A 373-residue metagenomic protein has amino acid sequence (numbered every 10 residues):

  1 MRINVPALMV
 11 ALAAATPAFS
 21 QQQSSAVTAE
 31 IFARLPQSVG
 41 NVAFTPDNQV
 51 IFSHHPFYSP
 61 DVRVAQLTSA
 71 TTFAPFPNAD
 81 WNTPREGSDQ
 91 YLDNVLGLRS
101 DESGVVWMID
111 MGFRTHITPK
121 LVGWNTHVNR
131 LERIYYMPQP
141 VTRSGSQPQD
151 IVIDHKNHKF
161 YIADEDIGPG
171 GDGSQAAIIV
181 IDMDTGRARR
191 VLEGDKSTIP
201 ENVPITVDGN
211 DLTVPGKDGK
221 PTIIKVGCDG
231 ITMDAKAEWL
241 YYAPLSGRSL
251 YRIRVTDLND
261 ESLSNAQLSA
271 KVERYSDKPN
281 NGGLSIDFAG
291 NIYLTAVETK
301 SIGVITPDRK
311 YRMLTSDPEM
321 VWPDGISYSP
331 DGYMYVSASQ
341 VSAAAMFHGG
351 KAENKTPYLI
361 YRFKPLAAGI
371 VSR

Functional and structural regions predicted by a protein language model:
E30-R63: Beta-strand-rich domains and repeat architectures in extracellular enzymes and scaffolds, especially beta-propellers
L35-D47, P84-I109, P140-A163, T198-W239 (+2 more regions): Beta-rich, blade/repeat-based domains predominating in secreted/periplasmic proteins but also intracellular
I51-W81, M111-F113, V122-H127: Beta-propeller domains
F52-Y58, S100, M108-H116, F160-D172 (+5 more regions): Conserved beta-strand positions in repeat-built beta-propeller and related beta-rich domains
T72-N82, E132-M137, A188-T206, D260-S276 (+2 more regions): Beta-propeller fold detector
L92, G112-P169, Q175-A176: Asp-box/WD-like beta-propeller blade repeats and closely related beta-sheet repeat scaffolds
H127, M183-R187, K196, R252-S264 (+1 more regions): Short loop/turn segments immediately following beta-strands, especially the blade-tip and inter-blade linker loops
S327-R373: Blade-level signature of beta-propeller repeat domains, shared across WD40, Kelch, NHL, RCC1 and BNR/Asp-box propellers
